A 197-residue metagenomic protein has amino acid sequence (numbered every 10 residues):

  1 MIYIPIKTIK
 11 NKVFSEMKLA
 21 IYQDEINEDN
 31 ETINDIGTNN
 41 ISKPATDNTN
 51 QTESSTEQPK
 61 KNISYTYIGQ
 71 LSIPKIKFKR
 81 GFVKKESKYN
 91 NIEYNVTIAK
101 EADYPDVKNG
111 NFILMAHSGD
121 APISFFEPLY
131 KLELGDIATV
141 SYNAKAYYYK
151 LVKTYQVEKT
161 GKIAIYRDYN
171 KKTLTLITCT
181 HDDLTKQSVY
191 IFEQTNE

Functional and structural regions predicted by a protein language model:
M1-E197: Solvent-exposed, non-transmembrane regions of membrane-associated and secreted proteins
